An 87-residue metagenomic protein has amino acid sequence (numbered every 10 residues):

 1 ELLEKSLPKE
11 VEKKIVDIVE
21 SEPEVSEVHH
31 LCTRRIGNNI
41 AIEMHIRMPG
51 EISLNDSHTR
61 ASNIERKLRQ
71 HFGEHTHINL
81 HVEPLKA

Functional and structural regions predicted by a protein language model:
E1-A87: Alpha-helical transmembrane segments and adjacent TM-loop junctions that form the membrane-embedded core of multi-pass
